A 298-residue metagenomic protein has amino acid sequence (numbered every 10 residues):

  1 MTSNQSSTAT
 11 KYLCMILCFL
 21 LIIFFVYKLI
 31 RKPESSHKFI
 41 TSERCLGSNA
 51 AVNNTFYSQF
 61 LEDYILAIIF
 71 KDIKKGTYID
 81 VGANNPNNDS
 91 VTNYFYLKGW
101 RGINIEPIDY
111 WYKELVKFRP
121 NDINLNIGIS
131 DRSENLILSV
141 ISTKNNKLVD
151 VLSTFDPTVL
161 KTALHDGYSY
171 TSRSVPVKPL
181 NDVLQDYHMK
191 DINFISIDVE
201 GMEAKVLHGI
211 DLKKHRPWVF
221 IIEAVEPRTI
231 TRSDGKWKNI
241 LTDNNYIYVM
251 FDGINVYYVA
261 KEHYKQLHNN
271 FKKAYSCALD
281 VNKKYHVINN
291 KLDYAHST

Functional and structural regions predicted by a protein language model:
T2-T298: Phosphate/nucleotide-binding beta-alpha loop and adjacent structural elements of enzyme active sites
